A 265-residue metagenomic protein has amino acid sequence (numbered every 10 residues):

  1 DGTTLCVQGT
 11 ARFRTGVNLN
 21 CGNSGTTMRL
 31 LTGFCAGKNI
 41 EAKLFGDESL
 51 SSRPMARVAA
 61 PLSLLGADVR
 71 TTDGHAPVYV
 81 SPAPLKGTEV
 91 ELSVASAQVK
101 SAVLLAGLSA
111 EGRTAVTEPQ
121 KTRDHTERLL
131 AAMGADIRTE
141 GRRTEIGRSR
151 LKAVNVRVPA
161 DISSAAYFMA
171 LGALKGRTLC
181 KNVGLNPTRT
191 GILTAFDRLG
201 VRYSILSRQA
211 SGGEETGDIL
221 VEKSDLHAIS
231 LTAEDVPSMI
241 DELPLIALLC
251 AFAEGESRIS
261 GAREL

Functional and structural regions predicted by a protein language model:
D1-L265: Structural preference for solvent-exposed beta-strand-turn elements and adjacent flexible terminal/loop segments within
